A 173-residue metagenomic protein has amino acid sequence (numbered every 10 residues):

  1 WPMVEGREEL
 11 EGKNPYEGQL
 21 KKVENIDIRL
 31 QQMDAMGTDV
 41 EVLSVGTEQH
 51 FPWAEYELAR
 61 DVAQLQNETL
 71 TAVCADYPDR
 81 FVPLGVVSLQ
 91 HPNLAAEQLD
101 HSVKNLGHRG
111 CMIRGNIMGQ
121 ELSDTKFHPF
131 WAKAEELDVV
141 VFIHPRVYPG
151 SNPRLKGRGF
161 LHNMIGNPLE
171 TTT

Functional and structural regions predicted by a protein language model:
W1-T173: Helix-coil boundary/capping segments in enzymes
